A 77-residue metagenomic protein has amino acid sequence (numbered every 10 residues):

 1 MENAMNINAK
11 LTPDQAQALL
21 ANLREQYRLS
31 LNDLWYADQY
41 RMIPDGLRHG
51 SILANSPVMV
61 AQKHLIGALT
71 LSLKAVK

Functional and structural regions predicted by a protein language model:
M1-K77: Positively charged, low-complexity terminal tracts and the immediately adjacent first secondary-structure elements
